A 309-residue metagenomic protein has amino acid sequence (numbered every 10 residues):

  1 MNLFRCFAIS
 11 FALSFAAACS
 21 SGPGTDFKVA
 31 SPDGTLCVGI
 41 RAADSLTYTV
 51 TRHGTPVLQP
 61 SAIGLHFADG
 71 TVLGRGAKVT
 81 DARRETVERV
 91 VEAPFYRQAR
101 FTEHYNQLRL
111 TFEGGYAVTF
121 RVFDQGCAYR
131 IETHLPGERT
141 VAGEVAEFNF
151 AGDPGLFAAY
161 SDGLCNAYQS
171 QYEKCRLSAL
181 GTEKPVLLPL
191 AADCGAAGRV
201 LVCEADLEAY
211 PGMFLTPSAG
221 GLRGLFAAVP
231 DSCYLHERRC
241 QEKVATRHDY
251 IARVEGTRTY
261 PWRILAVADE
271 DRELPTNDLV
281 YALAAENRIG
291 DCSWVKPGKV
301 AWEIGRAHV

Functional and structural regions predicted by a protein language model:
M1-R5: Positively charged n-region of N-terminal signal peptides that target proteins for export
C6-A16: Bacterial N-terminal signal peptides
F15-D26: Bacterial Sec-dependent signal peptides at the C-terminal "C-region" and cleavage site
D26-A282: N-terminal accessory beta-strand-rich subdomains and adjacent acidic, glycine-rich linkers that precede catalytic cores
G256-R258, S293-K296: Extracellular/periplasmic catalytic domains that process cell-envelope and extracellular macromolecules
E286-S293: Long, charged amphipathic helices and adjacent flexible linkers at domain junctions
K299-E303: Hydrophobic faces of well-ordered beta-strands that scaffold small-molecule active sites in alpha/beta enzyme cores
A307-V309: Conserved small/polar residues in nucleotide/adenosyl-binding loops
